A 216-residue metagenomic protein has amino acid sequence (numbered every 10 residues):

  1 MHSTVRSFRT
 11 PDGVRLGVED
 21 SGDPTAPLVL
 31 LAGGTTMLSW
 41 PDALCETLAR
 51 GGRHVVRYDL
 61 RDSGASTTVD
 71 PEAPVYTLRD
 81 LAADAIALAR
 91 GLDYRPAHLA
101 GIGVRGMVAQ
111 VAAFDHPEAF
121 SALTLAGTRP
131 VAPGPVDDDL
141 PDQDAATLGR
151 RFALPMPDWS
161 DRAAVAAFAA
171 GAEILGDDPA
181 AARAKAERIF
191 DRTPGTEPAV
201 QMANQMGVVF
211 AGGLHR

Functional and structural regions predicted by a protein language model:
M1-F8: A domain-start/cap signature at the N-terminus of enzymes
T10-T68: Conserved HGGG/HGGXW glycine-rich cap/lid loop of the alpha/beta-hydrolase fold
V69-A82: Catalytic nucleophile-loop/oxyanion-hole region of alpha/beta-hydrolase and closely related hydrolase-like folds
A73-V75, D139-D144: Short, hinge-like loop/turn segments at secondary-structure boundaries
R79-A97: Conserved acidic catalytic loop of the alpha/beta-hydrolase fold
R95-D139: Conserved hydrolase catalytic core segment
Q143-R216: Alpha/beta-hydrolase
